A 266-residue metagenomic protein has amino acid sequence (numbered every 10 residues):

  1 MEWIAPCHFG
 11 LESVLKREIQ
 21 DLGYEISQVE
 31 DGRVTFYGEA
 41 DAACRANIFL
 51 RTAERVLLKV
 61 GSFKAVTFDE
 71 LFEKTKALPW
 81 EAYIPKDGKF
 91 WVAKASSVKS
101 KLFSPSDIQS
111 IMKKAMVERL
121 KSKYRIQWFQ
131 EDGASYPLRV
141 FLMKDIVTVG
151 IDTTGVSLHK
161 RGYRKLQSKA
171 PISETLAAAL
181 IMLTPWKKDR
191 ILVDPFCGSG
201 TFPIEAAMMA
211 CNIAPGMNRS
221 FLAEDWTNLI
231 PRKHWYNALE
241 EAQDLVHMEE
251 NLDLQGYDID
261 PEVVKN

Functional and structural regions predicted by a protein language model:
M1-Y136: Non-catalytic nucleic-acid substrate-recognition regions in nucleic-acid-modifying enzymes
D31, I151-T153, F196: Glycine-rich, histidine-containing beta strand-loop boundary motifs that form or position
A42, V98, I146, G155 (+2 more regions): Short loop/turn segments at secondary-structure transitions that flank enzyme active sites
A95, L158-R161, H247-M248: Short glycine/proline-rich turn/loop motifs
G133-L142, S199-G200: Beta-rich nucleic-acid/ligand-interaction surfaces
L138-T154: C-terminal edge-of-domain segments
V149-L183: SAM-dependent Rossmann-like transferase core, predominantly class I methyltransferases with a strong bias toward
I172-N266: Conserved S-adenosyl-L-methionine
